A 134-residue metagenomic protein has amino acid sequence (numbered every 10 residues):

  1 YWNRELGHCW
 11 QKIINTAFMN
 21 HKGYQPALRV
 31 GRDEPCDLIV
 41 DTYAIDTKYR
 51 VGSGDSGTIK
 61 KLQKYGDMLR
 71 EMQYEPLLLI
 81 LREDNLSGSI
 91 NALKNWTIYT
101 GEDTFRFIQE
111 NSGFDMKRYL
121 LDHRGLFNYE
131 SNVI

Functional and structural regions predicted by a protein language model:
Y1, G66-E71, D115, Y119: Short, surface-exposed loop and linker segments with low hydrophobicity and enrichment for Pro/Ser/Thr
Y1-A27: Acidic-basic catalytic patches of nuclease active cores, encompassing PD-(D/E)XK and other metal-cofactor nuclease
Y1-C9, R32-C36, S131-I134: Short low-complexity stretches enriched in small and charged residues
H8, K12, R32, S56-I59 (+1 more regions): Short, amphipathic alpha-helical segments
Q25-V40: Active-site metal-binding core of divalent-cation-utilizing nuclease and nuclease-like domains
L38-Y49: Conserved catalytic cores of phosphodiester-cleaving nucleases, focusing on short active-site segments
Y49-E102: Catalytic cores of nucleic-acid endonucleases
L81-I134: Domain-level recognition of nuclease-like catalytic cores that cleave nucleotide substrates
